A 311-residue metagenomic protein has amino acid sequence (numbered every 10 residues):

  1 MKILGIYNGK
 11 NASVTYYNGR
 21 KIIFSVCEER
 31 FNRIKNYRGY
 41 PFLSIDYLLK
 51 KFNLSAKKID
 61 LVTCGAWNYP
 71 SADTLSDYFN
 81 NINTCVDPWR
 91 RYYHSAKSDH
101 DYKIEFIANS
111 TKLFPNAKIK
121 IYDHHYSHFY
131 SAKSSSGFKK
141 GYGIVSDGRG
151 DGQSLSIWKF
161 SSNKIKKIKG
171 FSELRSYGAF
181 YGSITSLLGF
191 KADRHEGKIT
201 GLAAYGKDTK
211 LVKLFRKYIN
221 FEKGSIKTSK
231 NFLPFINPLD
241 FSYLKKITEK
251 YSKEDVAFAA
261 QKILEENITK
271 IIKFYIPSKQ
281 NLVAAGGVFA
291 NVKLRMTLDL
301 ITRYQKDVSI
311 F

Functional and structural regions predicted by a protein language model:
M1-F311: Short acidic/glycine-rich loops and adjacent helix/strand connectors that line catalytic pockets where negatively
